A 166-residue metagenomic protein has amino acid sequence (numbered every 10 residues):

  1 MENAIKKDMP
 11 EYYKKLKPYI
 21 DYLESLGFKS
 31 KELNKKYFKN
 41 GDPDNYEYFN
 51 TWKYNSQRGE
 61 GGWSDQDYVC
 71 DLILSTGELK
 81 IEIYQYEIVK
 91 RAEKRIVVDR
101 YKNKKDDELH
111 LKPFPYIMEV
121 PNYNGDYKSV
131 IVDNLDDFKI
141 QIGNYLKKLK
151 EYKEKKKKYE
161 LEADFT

Functional and structural regions predicted by a protein language model:
E2-R58: Negatively charged, low-complexity tracts enriched in Asp/Glu with abundant Ser/Thr
I5-Y22, S30, Y101-E162: Ampiphathic alpha-helical segments that act as solvent-exposed interaction surfaces
N50-I140: Intrinsically disordered, low-complexity regulatory segments enriched in Ser/Thr/Pro and charged residues
